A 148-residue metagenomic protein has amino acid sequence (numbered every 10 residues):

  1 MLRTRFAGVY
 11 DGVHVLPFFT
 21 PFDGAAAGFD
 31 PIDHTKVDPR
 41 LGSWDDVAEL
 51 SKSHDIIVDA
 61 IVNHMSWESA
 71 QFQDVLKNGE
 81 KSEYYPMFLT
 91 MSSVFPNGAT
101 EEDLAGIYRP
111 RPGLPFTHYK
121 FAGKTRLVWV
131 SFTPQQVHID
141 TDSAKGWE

Functional and structural regions predicted by a protein language model:
M1-W147: Acidic/aromatic-lined carbohydrate-recognition and catalytic surfaces of CAZymes acting on diverse glycans
